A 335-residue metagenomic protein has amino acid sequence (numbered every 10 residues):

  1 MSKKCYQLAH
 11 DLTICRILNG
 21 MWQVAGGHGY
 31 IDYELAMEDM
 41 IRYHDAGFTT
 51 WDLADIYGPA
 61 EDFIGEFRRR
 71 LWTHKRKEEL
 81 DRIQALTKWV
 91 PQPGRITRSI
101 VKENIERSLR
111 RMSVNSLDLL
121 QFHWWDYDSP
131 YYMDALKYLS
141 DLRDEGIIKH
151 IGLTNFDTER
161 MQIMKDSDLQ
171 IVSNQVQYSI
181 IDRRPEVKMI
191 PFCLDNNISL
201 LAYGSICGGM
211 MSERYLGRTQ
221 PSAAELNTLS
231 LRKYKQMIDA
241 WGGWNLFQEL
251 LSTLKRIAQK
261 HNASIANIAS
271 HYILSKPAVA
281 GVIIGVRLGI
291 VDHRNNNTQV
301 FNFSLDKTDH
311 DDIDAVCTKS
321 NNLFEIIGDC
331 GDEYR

Functional and structural regions predicted by a protein language model:
M1-I83: N-terminal binding-site loop/beta-alpha segment at the start of enzyme catalytic domains that lines or forms
S2-K3, D195-N196, A223-R256, K260 (+2 more regions): Terminal-tail/helix-coil boundary detector
Q7, I14-L18, T49-T50, R82-K88 (+5 more regions): Structural preference for beta-strand elements that scaffold enzyme active sites
L12, P185-L229, S264: Aromatic-lined glycan-binding groove of carbohydrate-active enzymes
N19, W51, I64, A85 (+10 more regions): Conserved, mostly hydrophobic/aromatic
W22-V24, A54-I56, K88-Q92, F122-Y127 (+4 more regions): Active-site beta-loop-alpha junctions enriched in small/polar residues
H28, I41, D45, R95-K188 (+1 more regions): Glycine/proline-rich, positively charged, aromatic-decorated active-site loop/lid region on the catalytic face
M40, E61, G65-R68, I105-L109 (+7 more regions): Generic structural signal for well-ordered alpha-helices, preferentially at hydrophobic/aromatic core positions
